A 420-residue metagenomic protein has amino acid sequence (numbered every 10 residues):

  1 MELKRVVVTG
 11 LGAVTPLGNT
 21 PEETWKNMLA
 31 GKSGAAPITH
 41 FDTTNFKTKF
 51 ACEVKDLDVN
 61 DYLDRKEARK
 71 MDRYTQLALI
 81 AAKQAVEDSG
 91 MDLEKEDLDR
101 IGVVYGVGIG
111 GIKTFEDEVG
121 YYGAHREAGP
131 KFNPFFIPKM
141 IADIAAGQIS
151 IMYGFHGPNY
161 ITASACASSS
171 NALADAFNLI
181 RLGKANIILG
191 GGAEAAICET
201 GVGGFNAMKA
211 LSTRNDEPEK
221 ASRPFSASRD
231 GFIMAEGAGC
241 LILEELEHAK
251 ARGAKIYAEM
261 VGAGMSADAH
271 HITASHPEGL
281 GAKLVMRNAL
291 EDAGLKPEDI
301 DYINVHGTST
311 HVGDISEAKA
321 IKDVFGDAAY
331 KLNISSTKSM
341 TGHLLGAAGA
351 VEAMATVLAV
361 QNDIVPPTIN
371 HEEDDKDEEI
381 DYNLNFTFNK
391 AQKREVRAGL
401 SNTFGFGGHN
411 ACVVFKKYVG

Functional and structural regions predicted by a protein language model:
M1-E67, E247-E259, M354-T368, K416-G420: ACP-dependent fatty acid/polyketide chain-elongation machinery
M1-V8, K95-L98, A293-D299, Y330 (+1 more regions): Flexible, low-complexity linker/loop segments at domain and module junctions
R5-T9, A36, D216-A293, Y302 (+1 more regions): Condensing-enzyme catalytic core mediating Claisen C-C bond formation in acyl metabolism
V8, T24, K32-S164, A193-V202 (+1 more regions): Conserved beta-ketoacyl condensing-enzyme motif
G10, M28, A82, V103 (+10 more regions): Conserved small-residue
T39, K184-D230, A263-P277, G307-D314 (+1 more regions): Acyl-CoA/ACP chain-elongation machinery
A78-M91, A145, S150-Y153, P158-E194 (+3 more regions): Active-site-proximal alpha-helical scaffold in enzymes
G123-N133, A174, N178, E194-A251 (+2 more regions): Glycine-/small-residue-rich "gating" segment that lines the acyl/pantetheine channel and substrate pocket
